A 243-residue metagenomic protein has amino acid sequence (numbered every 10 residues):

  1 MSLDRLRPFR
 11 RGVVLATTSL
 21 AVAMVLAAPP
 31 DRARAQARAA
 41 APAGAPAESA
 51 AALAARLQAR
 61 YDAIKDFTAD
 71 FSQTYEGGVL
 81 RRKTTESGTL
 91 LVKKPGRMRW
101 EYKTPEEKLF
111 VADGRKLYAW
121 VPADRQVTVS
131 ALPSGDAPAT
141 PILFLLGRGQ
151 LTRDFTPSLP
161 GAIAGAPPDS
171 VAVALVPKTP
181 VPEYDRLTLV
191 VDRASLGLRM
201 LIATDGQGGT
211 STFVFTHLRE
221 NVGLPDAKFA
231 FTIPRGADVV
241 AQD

Functional and structural regions predicted by a protein language model:
S2-S19, P29-P30: Bacterial N-terminal signal peptides that target proteins for export
D31-K83, I233-G236, V240-D243: N-terminal leader/targeting segments and the immediate start of mature chains
A35, T128, Q150-D243: Gly/Pro-enriched, hydrophobic low-complexity segments that function as extracytoplasmic propeptides/linkers
A51-A54, Q58, G114, I142 (+2 more regions): Extracytoplasmic/secreted envelope proteins and their assembly/folding machinery, especially bacterial periplasmic
G77-V79, R97-R99, E106-L109, R125-V127 (+3 more regions): Short beta-strands and strand-coil junctions in structured, solvent-facing domains, enriched
R82-G88, G209: Amphipathic hydrophobic-ligand
T89-T140, S211-T212, H217: An acidic-aromatic
